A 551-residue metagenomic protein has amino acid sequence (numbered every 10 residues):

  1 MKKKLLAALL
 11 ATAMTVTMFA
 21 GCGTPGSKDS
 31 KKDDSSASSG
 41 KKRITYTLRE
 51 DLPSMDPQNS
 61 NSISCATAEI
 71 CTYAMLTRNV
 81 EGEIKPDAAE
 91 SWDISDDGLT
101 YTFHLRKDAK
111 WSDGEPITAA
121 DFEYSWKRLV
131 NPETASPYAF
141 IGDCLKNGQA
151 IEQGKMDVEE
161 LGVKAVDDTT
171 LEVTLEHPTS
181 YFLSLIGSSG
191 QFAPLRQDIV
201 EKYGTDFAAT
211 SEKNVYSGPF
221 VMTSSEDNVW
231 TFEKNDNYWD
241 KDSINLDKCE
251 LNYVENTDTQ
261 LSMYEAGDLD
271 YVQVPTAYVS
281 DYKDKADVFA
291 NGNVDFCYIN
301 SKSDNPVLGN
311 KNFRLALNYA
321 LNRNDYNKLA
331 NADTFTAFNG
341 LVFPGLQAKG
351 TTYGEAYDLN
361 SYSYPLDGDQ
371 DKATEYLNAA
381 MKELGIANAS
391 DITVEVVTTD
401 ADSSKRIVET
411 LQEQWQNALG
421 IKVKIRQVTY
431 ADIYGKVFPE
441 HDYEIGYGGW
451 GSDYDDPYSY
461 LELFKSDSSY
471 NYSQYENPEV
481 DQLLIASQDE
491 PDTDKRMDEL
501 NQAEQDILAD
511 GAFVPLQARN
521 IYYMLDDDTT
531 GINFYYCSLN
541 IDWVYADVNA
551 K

Functional and structural regions predicted by a protein language model:
T47-D96, V215: N-terminal lobe/hinge region of extracytoplasmic solute-binding protein
I63, L175-I244, K248, D258: Gly/Pro-rich hinge or "lid" segments in bacterial periplasmic/extracellular proteins
T118-S125, D168-T174, G218-P219, L246-K248 (+4 more regions): Alpha-helical secondary-structure segments
E123, Y138-D198: Surface-exposed binding/hinge segments that line and control ligand-binding clefts or catalytic entry sites
T223-E233, E250-N305, N324, K328-L329: Extracellular/periplasmic solute-recognition and catalytic clefts
T336-A380, A401-K405: Structural transition elements
P365-L366, K422-I433, S459-D527, K551: Extracytoplasmic/peripheral linker and loop segments enriched in polar/acidic and small residues with frequent Thr/Pro
Y523-K551: Long beta-strand-rich cores associated with HINT superfamily self-processing modules
